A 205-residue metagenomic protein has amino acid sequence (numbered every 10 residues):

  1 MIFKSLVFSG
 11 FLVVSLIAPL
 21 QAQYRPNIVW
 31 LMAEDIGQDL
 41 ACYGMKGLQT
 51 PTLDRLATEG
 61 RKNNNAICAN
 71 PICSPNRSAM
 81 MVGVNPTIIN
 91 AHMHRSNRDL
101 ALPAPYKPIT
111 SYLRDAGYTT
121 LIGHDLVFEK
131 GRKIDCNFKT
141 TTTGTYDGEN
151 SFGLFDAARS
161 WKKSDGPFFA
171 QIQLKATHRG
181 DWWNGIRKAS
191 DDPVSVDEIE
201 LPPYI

Functional and structural regions predicted by a protein language model:
I2, L20-I205: Formylglycine-dependent sulfatase
V7-S15: Bacterial N-terminal signal peptides
